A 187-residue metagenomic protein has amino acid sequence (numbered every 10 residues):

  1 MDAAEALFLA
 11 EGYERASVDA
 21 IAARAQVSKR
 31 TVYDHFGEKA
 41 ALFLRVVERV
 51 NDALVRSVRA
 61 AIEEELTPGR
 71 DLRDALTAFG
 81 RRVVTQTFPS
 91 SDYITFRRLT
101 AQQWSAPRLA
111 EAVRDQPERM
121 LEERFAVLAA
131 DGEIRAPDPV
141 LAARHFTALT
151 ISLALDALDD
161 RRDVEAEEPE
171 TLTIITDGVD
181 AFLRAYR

Functional and structural regions predicted by a protein language model:
M1, R73, T77, R81 (+4 more regions): An amphipathic alpha-helix signature
A3, L7-A41, R45-R49: Helix-turn-helix
A3-L7, Q86, L149: Short amphipathic alpha-helical elements of helix-turn-helix/winged-helix folds
K39, V46, V50, L54 (+4 more regions): Hydrophobic/aromatic residues within well-ordered alpha-helical segments
R45, V58-Y93, A142-F146: Hydrophobic alpha-helical connector segments
V55, D74, P89, T95 (+3 more regions): Amphipathic alpha-helical packing segments from all-alpha helical-bundle domains
A75-A78, Q86-R108, L155-D160: Amphipathic alpha-helical segments used for helix-helix packing
A129-G178: Hydrophobic/aromatic-rich alpha-helical bundle segments in the mid-to-C-terminal region
